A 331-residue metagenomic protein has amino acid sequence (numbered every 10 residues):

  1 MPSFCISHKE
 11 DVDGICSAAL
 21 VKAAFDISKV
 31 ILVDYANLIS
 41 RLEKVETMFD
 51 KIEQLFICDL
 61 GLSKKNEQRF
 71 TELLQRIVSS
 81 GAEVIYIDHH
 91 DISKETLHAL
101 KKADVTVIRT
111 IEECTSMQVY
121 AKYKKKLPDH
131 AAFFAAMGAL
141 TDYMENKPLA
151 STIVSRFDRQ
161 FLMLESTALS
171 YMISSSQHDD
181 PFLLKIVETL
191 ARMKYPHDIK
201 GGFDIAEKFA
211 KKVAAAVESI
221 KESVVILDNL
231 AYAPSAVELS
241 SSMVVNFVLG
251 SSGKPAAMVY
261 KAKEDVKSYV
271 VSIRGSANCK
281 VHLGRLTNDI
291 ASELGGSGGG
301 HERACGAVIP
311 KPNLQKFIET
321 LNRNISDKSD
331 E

Functional and structural regions predicted by a protein language model:
P2-D50: Anionic-ligand anchoring segments at beta-strand to alpha-helix junctions in alpha/beta enzyme folds, i.e., glycine
P2-F4, D91-I226, S235, V248-S252: A structured phosphate/pyrophosphate-recognition subdomain
F4, E53-F56, E83-I85, Y269: Structural motif
D11, V21, D59, D88 (+4 more regions): Divalent metal-coordination and catalytic microenvironments
S17, N229-E331: Glycine-rich, acidic loop segments that terminate in or are immediately followed by a histidine
Y35-L38, G61-N66, S240: Short acidic, S/G/P-rich loop/turn micro-motifs used as interaction or catalytic elements
T47-R69: Short, structured active-site "lid" loops
R69-G81, L100-K102: Catalytic-core regions built around general acid/base machinery
